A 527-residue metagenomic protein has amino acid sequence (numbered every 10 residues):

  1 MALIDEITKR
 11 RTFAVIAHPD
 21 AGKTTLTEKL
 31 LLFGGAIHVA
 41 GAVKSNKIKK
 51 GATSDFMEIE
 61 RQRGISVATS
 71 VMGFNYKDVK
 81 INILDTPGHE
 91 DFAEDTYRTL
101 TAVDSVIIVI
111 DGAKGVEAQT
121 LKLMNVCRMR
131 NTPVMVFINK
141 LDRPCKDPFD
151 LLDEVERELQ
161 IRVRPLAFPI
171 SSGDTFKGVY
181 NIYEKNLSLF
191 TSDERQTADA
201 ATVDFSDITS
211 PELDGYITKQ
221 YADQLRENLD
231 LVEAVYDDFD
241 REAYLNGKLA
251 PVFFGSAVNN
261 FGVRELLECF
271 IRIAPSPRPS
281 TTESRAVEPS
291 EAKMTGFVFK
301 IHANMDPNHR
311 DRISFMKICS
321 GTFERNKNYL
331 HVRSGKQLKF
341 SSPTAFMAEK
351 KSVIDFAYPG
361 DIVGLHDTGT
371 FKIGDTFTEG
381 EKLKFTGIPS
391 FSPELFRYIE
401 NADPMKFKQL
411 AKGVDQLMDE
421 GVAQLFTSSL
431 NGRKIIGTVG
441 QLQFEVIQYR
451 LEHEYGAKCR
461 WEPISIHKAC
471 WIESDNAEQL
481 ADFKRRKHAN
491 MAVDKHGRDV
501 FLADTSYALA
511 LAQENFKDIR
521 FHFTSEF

Functional and structural regions predicted by a protein language model:
M1-F527: Structural and coupling elements of P-loop NTPases
